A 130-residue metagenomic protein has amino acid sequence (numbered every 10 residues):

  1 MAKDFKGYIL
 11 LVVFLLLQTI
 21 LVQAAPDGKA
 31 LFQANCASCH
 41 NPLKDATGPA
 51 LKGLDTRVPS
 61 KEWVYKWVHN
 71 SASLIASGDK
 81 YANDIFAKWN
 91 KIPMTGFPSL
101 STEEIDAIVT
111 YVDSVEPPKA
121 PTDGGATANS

Functional and structural regions predicted by a protein language model:
M1-L10: Bacterial N-terminal signal peptides that target proteins for export
I9-T19: Bacterial N-terminal signal peptides
L17-L31, D123-N129: Electrostatic cytochrome c docking/interface patches
K29, Q33, N41-S77, Y81 (+2 more regions): Gly/Gly-Pro-rich "capping" loops immediately C-terminal to redox-active cysteine motifs in periplasmic/lumenal
S38: Short, cysteine/histidine-rich loop/knuckle motifs that typically chelate Zn2+
E62-W63, W67, I92-T122: C-terminal capping alpha-helices of c-type cytochrome domains
